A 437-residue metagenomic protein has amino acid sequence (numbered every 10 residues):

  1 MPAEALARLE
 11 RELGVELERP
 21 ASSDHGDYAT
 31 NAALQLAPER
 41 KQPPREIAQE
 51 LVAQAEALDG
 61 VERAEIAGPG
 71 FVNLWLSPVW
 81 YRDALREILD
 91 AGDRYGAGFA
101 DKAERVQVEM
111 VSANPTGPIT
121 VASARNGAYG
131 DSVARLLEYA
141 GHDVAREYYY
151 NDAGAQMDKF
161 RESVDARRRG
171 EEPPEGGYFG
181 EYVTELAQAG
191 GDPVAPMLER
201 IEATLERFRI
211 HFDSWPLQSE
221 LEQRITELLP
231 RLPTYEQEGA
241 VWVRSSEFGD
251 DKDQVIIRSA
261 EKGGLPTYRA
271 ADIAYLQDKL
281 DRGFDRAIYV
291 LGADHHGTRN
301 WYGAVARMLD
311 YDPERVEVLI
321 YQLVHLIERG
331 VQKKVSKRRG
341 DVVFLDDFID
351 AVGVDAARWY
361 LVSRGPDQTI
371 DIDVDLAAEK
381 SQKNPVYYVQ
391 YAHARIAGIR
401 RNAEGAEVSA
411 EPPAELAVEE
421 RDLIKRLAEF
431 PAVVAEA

Functional and structural regions predicted by a protein language model:
M1-R82, D93-A437: Non-catalytic interaction-recognition regions
D83-I88: Short, charged, solvent-exposed linker or helix-capping segments at domain edges/interfaces that act as flexible hinges
